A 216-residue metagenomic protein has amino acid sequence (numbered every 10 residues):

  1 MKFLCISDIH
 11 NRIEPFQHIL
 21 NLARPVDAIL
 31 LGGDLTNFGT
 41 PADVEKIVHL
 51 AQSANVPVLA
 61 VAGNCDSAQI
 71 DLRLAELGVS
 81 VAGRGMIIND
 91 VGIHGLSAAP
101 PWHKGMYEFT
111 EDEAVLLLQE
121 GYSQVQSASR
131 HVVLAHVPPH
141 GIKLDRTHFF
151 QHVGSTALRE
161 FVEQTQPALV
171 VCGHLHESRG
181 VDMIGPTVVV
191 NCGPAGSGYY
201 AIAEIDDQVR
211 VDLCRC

Functional and structural regions predicted by a protein language model:
L4-C5, V91-L96, V189-N191: Short hydrophobic-aromatic micro-motifs
C5-S7, I29-D34, V58-N64, S80-A82 (+4 more regions): Active-site neighborhood of phospho(di)ester-bond hydrolases with catalytic His/Asp-centered motifs
I6, N11-I88: Core catalytic region of metal-dependent phosphoesterases/phosphodiesterases, especially metallo-beta-lactamase-like
H10-P15, T36-P41, N64-D71, P101-G105 (+3 more regions): Active-site environment of divalent metal-dependent phosphoester hydrolases
I19, K46-L50, L117, G154-F161 (+1 more regions): A general structural detector for well-ordered alpha-helical segments in enzyme core domains, enriched
D66-A157, R215: Conserved catalytic scaffold of divalent metal-dependent phosphoesterases
G85-D90, M106, T110, T156-T165 (+1 more regions): Binuclear metal-dependent phosphoesterase catalytic core
